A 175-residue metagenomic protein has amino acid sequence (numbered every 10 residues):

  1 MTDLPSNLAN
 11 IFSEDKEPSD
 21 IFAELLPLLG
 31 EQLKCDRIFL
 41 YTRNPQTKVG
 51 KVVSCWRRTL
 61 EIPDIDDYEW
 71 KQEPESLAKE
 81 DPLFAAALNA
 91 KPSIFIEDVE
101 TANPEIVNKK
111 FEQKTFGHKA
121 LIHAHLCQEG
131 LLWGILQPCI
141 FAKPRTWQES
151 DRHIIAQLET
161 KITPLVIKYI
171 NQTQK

Functional and structural regions predicted by a protein language model:
M1-A23, E31, V52, K168-K175: Signal-transmission linkers at sensory-effector interfaces
A9-K16, L25-K34, T42-N44, L88 (+1 more regions): Short regulatory alpha-helical segment in sensory/regulatory domains of signaling proteins that mediates
F39-E75, K79: GAF sensory/regulatory domain recognition with acknowledged cross-activation on helical regulatory dimers
F84, L126-F141: Sensory-domain boundary capping and coupling elements
A85-I94, T101-P104: Soluble sensory domains of the PAS superfamily and closely related sensory modules
E97-A120: Signal-transducing coupling segments at domain and membrane junctions
K119-C127: A short, aliphatic-rich beta-strand micro-motif
C139-L158, L165-Q174: Regulatory loop-to-helix N-cap segments in sensory/regulatory domains that couple ligand/signal detection
